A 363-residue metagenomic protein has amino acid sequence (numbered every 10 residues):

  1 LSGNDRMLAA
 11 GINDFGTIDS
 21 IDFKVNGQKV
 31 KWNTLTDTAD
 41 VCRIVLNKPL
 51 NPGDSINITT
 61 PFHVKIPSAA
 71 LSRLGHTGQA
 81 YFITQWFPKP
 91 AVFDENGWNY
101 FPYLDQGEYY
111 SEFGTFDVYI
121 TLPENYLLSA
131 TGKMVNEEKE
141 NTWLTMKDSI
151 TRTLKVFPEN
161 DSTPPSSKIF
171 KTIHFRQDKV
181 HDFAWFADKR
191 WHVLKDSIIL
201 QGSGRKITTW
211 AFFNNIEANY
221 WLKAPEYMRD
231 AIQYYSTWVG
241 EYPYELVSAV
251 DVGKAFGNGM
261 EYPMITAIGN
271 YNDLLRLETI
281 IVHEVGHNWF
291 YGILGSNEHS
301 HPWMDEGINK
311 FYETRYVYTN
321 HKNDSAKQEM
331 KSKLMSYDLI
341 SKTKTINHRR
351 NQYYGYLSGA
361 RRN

Functional and structural regions predicted by a protein language model:
L1-G16, Y103-E108, F113-P123: Surface-exposed beta-strand/loop patches in extracellular or lumenal glycoproteins
G3-Q79, N160-K168: A surface-exposed beta-strand-loop module
I12, L71-L104, I173, A326 (+1 more regions): Core domains of carbohydrate- and sulfate-ester-processing enzymes
R43-P49, D105, F213-L222, E298-H299 (+1 more regions): Second-shell loop/turn segments in exported
Q85, K89-D94, W98, Q106-V282 (+2 more regions): Hydrophobic helix-coil surface modules that form long, contiguous segments used for peptide/substrate interaction
I281, V285-F290, I308, Y312: Active-site His/Glu-centered metal-binding helix of metallohydrolases
N288-H301, R315: Catalytic Zn2+-binding segment of zinc metalloproteases
E306-N363: Acidic/His/Gly-enriched intrinsically disordered linker/tail segments that often contain short helix/coil "MoRF-like"
